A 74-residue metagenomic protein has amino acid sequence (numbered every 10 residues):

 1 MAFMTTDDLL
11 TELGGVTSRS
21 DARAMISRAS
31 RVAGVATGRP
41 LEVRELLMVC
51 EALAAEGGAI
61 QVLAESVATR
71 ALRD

Functional and structural regions predicted by a protein language model:
A2-S30: N-terminal acidic leader/helix
I26-V32, L41-E45: Short linear loop/turn motifs
T37-R70: Short, charged early-sequence alpha-helical segments and their helix-coil boundaries
D74: A basic, often C-terminal nucleic-acid-binding module that engages the phosphate backbone, implemented in DNA
